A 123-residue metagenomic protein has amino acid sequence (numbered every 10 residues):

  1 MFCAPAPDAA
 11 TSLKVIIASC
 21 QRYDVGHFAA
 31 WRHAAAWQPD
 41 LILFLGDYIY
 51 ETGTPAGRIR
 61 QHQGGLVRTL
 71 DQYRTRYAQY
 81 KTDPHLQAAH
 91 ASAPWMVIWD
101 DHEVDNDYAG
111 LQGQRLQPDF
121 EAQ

Functional and structural regions predicted by a protein language model:
M1-Q123: Metal-dependent phosphoester/phosphodiester hydrolase catalytic core
